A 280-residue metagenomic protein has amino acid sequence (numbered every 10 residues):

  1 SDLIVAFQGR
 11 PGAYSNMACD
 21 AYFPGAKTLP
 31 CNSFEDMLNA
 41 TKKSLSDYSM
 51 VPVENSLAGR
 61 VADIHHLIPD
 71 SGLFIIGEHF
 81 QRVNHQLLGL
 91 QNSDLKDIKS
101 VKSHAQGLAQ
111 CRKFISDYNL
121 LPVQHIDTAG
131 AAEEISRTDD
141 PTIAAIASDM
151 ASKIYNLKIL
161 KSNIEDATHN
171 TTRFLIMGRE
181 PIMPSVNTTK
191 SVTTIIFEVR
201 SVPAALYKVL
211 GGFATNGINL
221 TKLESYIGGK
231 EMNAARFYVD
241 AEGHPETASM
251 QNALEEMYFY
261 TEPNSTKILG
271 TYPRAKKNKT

Functional and structural regions predicted by a protein language model:
S1-T280: Domain-level signature for soluble enzymes in the chorismate/prephenate branch of the shikimate pathway
